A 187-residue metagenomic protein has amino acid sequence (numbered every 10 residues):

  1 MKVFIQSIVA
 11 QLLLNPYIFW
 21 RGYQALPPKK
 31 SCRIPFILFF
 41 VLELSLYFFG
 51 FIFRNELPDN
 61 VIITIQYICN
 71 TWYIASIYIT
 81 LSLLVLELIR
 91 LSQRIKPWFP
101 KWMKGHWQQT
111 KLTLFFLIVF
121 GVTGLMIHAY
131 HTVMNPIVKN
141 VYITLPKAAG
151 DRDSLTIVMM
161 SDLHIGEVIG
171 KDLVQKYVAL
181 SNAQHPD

Functional and structural regions predicted by a protein language model:
M1-M134: Non-catalytic terminal accessory segments
V133-D187: Membrane-embedded segments
